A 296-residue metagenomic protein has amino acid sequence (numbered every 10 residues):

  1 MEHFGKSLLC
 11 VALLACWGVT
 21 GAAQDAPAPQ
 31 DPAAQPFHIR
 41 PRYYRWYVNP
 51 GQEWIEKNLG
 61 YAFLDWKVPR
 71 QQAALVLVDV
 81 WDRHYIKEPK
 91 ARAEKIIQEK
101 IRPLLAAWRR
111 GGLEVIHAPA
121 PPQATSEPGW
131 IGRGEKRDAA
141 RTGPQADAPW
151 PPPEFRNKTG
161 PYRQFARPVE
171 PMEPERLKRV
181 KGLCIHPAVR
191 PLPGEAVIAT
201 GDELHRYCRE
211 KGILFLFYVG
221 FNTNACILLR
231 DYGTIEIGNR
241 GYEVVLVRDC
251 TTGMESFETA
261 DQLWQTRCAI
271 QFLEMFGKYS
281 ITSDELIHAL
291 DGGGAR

Functional and structural regions predicted by a protein language model:
M1-L9: Bacterial N-terminal signal peptides that target proteins for export
L9-G18: Bacterial N-terminal signal peptides
T20-A22: Sec/Tat signal peptide C-region and signal peptidase I cleavage site
D25-A74, K87, A91-A93, R102-P103 (+3 more regions): Active-site-adjacent betaalpha module
V78: Active-site flanking residues adjacent to catalytic metal/cofactor-binding acidic residues
W81-I86: Short acidic, Gly/Ser-rich segments with clustered Asp/Glu that frequently serve as metal-coordination loops in enzyme
V115-A118: Substrate-contacting helices/loops that form the catalytic groove of nucleic-acid and nucleotide-polymer processing
E127: Carbohydrate-interacting regions of secretory-pathway proteins
